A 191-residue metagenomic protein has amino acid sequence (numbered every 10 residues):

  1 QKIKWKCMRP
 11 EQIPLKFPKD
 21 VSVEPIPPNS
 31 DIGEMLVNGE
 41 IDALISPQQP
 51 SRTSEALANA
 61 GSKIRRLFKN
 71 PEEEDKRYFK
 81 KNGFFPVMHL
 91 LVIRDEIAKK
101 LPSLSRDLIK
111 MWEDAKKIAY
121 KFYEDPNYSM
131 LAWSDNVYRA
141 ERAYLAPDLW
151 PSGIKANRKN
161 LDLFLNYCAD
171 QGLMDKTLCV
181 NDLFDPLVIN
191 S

Functional and structural regions predicted by a protein language model:
Q1-I3: A short alpha->loop->secondary-structure connector
K6-E34, Q49, Y138-R139, C179-N190: Short helix-initiation/N-cap motifs at beta->coil->alpha
P14, P71, F79, P86 (+2 more regions): A generic structural signal for ordered alpha-helices
D20, I64, K76, N82 (+6 more regions): Generic secondary-structure boundary/loop-capping signal
V21-E124: Pocket-lining segment of extracytoplasmic ligand-binding domains
V92, I97-D170: Secondary-structure end/capping motifs
K159-S191: Tryptophan-rich aromatic "cage" segments
